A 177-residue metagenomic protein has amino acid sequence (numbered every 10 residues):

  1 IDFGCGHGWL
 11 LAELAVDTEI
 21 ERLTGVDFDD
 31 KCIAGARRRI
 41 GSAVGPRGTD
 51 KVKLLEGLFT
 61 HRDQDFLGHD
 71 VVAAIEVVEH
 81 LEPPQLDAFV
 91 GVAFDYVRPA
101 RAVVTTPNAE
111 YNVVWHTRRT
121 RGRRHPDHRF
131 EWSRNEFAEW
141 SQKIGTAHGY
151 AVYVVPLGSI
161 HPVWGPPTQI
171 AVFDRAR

Functional and structural regions predicted by a protein language model:
I1-G6: Conserved class I S-adenosyl-L-methionine
H7-E19: Conserved SAM-binding loop of SAM-dependent methyltransferases across substrates and taxa, primarily the Class I
H7-W9, F28-H69, A73, L81-R177: S-adenosyl-L-methionine-dependent methyltransferase catalytic module, highlighting the catalytic core
R22-D27: Conserved SAM-binding motif I beta-strand of class I
V77: Hydrophobic adenine-recognition pocket in adenosine-nucleotide-binding enzymes
